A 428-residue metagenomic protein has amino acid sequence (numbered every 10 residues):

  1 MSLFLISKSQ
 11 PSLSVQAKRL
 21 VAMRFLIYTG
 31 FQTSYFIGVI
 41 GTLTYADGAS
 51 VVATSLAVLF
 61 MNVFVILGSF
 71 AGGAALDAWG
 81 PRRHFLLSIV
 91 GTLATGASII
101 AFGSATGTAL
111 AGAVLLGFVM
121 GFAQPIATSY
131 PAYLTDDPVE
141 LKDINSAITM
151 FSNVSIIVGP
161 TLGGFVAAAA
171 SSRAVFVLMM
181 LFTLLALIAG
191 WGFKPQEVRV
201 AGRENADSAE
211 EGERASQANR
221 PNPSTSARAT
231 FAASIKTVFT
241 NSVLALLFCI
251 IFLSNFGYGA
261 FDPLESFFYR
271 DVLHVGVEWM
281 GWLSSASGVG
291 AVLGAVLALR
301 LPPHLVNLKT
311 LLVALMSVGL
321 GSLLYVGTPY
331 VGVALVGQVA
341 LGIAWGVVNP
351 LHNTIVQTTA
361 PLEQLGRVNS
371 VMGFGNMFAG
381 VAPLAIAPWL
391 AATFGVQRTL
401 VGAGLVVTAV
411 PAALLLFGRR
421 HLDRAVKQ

Functional and structural regions predicted by a protein language model:
M1-A17, Q196-F248: Juxtamembrane intracellular "pre-TM" segments in multi-pass secondary transporters
S2-V63, N241-S285: Helix-loop boundary and gating motifs at the non-cytosolic
R19-F36, M61-A74, G80-I89, T108-A168 (+4 more regions): Substrate-agnostic recognition of the 12-TM MFS/MFS-like secondary transporter fold
G38-A46, V158-M179, D271-V272, A382-L400: Transmembrane alpha-helix termini and helix-breaking/packing motifs in multi-pass membrane transporters
A78-I89, P303-L315: Cytoplasmic membrane-interface "Motif A"-like loop-to-helix N-cap segments of 12-TM Major Facilitator Superfamily
V90-S104, M316-P329: C-terminal ends and interior cores of transmembrane alpha-helices in multi-pass membrane transporters/permeases
A101-A113, V326-G337: Helix-loop junctions at membrane interfaces in 12-TM secondary transporters
F182-D207, L416-K427: Helix-loop junctions on the cytosolic side of multi-pass membrane transporters, especially the intracellular loop
